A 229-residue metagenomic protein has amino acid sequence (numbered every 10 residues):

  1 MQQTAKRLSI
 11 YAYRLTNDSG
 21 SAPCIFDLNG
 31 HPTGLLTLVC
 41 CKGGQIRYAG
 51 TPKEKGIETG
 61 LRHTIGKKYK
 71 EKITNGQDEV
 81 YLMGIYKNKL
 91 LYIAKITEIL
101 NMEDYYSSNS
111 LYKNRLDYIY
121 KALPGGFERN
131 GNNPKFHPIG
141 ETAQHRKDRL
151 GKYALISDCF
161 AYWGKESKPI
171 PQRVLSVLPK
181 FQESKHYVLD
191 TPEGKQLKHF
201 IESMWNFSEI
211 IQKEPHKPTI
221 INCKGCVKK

Functional and structural regions predicted by a protein language model:
M1-I73, I210-K229: Compositionally biased, charged N-terminal/linker segments
S9, L90-Y92, D158: Residues that flank catalytic or metal-binding motifs in active/ligand-binding sites
S21, L91, N101-D104: Eukaryotic short linear interaction motifs
I73-T74, Y86: Generic, well-ordered alpha-helical segments
Q77-L82: Structural motif
I85-K95: Short coil-to-beta-strand transition motifs
I96-V188: Aromatic- and Lys/Arg-enriched surface recognition patch
Q182-K229: Glycine-rich, aromatic-bearing surface loops/beta-hairpins
